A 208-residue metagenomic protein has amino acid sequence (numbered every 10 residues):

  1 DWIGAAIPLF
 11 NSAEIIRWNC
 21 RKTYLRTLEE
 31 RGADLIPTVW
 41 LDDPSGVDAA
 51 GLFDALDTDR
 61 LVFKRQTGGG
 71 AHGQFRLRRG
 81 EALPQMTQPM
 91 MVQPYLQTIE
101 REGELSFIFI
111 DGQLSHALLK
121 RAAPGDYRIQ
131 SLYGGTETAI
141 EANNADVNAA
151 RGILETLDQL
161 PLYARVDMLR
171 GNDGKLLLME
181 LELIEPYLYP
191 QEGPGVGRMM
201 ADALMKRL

Functional and structural regions predicted by a protein language model:
D1, W18, Y24, W40 (+3 more regions): Tryptophan-centric aromatic hotspots in well-structured domains and transmembrane helices
W2-A6, A13-E102, N144-V147, L208: Active-site nucleotide/adenylate-binding loops and adjacent lid/helix of ATP-dependent enzymes
I15-W18, K120-A122, L169-D173: Short glycine-enriched loops at secondary-structure junctions
I36-P37, Q93, S115, A164-V166 (+1 more regions): A short, local hydrophobic-aromatic micro-motif
V39, Q66, Y95-L96, I108 (+2 more regions): Anionic group-transfer/hydrolysis microenvironments
T67-D158, L177: Phosphate-binding site of ATP-dependent enzymes
N144-L208: ATP-dependent carboxylate activation and anion-phosphoryl transfer catalytic cores that bind Mg-ATP to form
